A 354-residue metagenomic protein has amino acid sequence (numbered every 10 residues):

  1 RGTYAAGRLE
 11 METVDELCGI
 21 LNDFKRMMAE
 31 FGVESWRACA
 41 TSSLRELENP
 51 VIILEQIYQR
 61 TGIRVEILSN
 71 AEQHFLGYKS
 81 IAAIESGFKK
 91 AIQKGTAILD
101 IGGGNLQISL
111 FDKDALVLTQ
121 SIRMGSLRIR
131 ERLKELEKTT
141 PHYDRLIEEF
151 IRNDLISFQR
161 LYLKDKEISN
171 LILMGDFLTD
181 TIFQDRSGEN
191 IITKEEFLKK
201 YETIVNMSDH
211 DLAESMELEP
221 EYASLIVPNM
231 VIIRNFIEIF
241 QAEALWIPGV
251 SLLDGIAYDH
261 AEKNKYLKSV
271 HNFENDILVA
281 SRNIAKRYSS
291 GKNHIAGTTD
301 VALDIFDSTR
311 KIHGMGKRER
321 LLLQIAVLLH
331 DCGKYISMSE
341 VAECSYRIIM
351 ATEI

Functional and structural regions predicted by a protein language model:
G2-M27, F31, S43-L47, V51-I53 (+3 more regions): Helical "lid/coupling" subdomains associated with nucleotide-phosphate turnover
S35: Cationic, histidine-enriched alpha-helical/coil surfaces that engage anionic ligands
T96-D100: Short glycine-aspartate micro-motif
G104-Q107: Acidic, divalent-metal-coordinating active-site segment for phosphoryl/phosphodiester hydrolysis, typified by short
